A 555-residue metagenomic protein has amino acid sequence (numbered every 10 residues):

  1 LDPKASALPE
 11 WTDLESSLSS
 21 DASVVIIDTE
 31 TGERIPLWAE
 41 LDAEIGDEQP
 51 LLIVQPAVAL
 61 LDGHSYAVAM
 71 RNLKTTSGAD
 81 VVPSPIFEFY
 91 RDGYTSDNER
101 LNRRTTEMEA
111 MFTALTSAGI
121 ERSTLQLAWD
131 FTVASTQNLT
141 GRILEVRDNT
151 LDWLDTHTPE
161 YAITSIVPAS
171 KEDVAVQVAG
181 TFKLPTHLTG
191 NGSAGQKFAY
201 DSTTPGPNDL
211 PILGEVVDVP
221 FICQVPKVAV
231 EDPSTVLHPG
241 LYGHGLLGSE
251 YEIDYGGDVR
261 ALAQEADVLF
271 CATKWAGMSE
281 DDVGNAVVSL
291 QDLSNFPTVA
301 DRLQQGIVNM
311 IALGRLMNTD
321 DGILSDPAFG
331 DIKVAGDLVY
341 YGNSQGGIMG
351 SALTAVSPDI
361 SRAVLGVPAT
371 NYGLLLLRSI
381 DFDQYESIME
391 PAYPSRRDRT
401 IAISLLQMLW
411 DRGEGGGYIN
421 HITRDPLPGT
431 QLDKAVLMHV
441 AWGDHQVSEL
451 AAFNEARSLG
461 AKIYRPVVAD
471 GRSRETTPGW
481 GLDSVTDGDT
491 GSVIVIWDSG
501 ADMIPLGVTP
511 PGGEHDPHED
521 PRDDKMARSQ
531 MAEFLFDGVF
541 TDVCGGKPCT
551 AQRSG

Functional and structural regions predicted by a protein language model:
L1-P185, T189-S193: Acidic, low-complexity Ser/Thr/Gly/Pro-rich repeat segments typical of extracellular/periplasmic and surface-exposed
A7-D13, P36-A39, S65-A69, T76-F87 (+10 more regions): Short, solvent-exposed loop/turn and secondary-structure capping segments
E44-R71, T75-T76, G214-V259: A conserved hydrophobic secondary-structure block that centers on an alpha-helix together with its immediately flanking
P159-P233: Domain-level recognition of soluble alpha/beta enzyme cores, biased toward histidine phosphatases/phosphomutases
G192-D218, E231-F329: Cap/lid segment of the alpha/beta-hydrolase catalytic domain
T235-P239, A266-L269, A335-D337, P358-R362 (+1 more regions): Loop/turn elements at helix/coil->beta-strand transitions in domains of secreted/extracellular proteins
R302-Q305, S361-G555: C-terminal subdomain of alpha/beta-hydrolase-fold enzymes, centered on the catalytic histidine and its supporting
L316, L324-L377: Primarily recognizes the serine-hydrolase "nucleophile elbow" in alpha/beta-hydrolase and SGNH/GDSL folds
